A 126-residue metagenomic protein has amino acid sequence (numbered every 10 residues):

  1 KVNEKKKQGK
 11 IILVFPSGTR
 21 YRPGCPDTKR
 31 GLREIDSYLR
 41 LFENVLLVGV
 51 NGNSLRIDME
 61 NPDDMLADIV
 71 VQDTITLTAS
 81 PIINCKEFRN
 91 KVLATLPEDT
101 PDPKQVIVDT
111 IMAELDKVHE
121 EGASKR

Functional and structural regions predicted by a protein language model:
K1: Membrane-interfacial amphipathic helices and adjacent loop/beta segments that form the lipid-substrate binding surface
E4: Catalytic core segments in nucleotide and nucleic-acid processing enzymes
I11, G18-L96: A cross-family acyltransferase "interaction/gating" segment
I11, K117-S124: Intrinsically disordered or highly flexible coil/loop and linker segments, enriched in small and charged/polar residues
N61, E87, M112, H119-G122: Low-complexity, compositionally biased segments
V71-A79, K104, V108, A123-R126: Long, compositionally biased interface segments
P97-V118: Short, cationic low-complexity segments
